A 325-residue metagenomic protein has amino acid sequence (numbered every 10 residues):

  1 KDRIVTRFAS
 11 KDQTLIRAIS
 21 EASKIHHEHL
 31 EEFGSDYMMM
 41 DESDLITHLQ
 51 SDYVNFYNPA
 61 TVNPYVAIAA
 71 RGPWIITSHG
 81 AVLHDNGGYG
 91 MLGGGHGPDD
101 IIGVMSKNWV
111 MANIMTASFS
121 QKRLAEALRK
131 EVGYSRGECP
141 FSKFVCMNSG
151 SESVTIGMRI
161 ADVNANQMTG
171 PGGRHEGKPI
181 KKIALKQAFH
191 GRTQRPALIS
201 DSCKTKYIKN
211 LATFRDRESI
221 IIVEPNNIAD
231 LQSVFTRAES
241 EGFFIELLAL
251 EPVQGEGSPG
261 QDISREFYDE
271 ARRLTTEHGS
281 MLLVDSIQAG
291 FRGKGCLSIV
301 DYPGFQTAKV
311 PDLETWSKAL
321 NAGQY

Functional and structural regions predicted by a protein language model:
K1, D100, A127-L250, R265-E266: PLP-dependent aspartate aminotransferase-fold enzymes
K1-Q13, Y53-F56, W74, V82-M168: Glycine-rich loop-to-alpha-helix module at the N-terminal edge of alpha/beta enzyme cores
D2-R71, N108, A127: Active-site-adjacent loop/helix segments that line or gate small-molecule/cofactor pockets in enzymes
G157, A249, L283-V284, V310 (+1 more regions): Generic enzyme active-site microenvironment
R192-P196, P303-Y325: Active-site PLP attachment segment
L247, E251-S264, G279-F305: Conserved PLP phosphate-binding loop immediately N-terminal to the Schiff-base lysine helix in PLP-dependent enzymes
A271: Aromatic/hydrophobic pocket-lining residues that form π-stacking "cages" and hydrophobic walls in ligand
L274-H278: Helix C-cap/helix->beta junction micro-motif
